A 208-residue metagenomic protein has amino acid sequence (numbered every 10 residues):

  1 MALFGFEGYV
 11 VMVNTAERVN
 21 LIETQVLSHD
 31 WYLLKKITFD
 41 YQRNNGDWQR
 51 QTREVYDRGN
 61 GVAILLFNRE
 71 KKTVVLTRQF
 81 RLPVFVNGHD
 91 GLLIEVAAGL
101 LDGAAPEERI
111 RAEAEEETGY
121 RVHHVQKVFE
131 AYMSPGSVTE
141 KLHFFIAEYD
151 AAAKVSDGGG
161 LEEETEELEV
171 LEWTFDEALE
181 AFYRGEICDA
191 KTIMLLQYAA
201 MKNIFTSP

Functional and structural regions predicted by a protein language model:
G5-G8, V13-R18, I22-E23, R78 (+4 more regions): Nudix hydrolase/Nudix homology domain
Q25-D30, F85-N87, Y132-H143: Acidic pyrophosphate-coordinating catalytic loop
L27-K71, F85: Acidic, metal-coordinating catalytic segment for phosphate/diphosphate chemistry, firing primarily on the Nudix
L34-K36, L76, F144-I146, V170-E172: Conserved hydrophobic/aromatic beta-strand scaffold that supports enzyme active sites
F39-N45, S134-S156: Active-site-adjacent beta-strand/loop module that shapes the phosphate/pyrophosphate-binding cleft
R53-Y56, T73-A112, K154, G158-E164 (+1 more regions): Conserved Nudix-box catalytic region and its N-terminal flanking loop in Nudix hydrolases and closely related
G103-E108, E117-H123: Beta-rich strand-turn-strand
